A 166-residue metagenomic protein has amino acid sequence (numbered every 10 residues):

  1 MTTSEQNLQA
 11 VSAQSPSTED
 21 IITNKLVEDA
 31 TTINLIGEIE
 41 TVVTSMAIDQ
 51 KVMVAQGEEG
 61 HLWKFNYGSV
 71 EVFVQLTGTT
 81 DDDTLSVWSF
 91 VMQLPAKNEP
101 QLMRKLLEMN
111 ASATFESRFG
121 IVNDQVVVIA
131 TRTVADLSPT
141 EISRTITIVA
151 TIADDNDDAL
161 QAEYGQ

Functional and structural regions predicted by a protein language model:
M1-E71: Charge-rich, low-complexity N-terminal segments
D29, I33, A96-K97, D136-S143: Ordered, soluble secondary-structure elements with a strong preference for glycine-centered loop motifs and nearby
N34, E38-T41, N98-K105, A159: Exposed alpha-helical structural elements
V54-Q56, L76-G78, S117-G120: Short, exposed beta-strand/loop patches in secreted or surface proteins that constitute
G60-L62, D82-T84, Q125-V127: A generic structural signal for beta-strand entry/edge sites
F65-P100: The feature represents the first ordered module of a protein
S86-Q125, I129: Short, internal acidic amphipathic alpha-helical interface segments that mediate docking to partner proteins
T114-T147, T151-Q166: Well-ordered alpha/beta subsegment
